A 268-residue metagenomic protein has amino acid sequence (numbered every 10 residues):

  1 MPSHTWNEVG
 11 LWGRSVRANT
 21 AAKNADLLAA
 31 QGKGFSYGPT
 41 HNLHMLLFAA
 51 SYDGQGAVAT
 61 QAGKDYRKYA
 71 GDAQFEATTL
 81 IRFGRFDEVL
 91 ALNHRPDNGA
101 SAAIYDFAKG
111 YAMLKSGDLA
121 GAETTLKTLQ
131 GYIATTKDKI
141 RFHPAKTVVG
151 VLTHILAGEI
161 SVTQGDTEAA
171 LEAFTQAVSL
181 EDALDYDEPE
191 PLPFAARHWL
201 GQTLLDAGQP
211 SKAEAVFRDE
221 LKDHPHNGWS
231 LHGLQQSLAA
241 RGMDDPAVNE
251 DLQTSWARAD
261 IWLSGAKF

Functional and structural regions predicted by a protein language model:
M1, M45, F75, I104 (+5 more regions): "A position-specific structural signal for the A-helix of alpha-solenoid helical repeats
N7, W12-A25, S51, A57 (+7 more regions): TPR/TPR-like (Sel1-like) alpha-helical repeat modules
K23-K33, G63-A70, L92-S101, Q130-A145 (+3 more regions): Solenoid-like repeat scaffolds
S36-T40, A70, A103, P144-V151 (+2 more regions): Start-of-helix signal in alpha-solenoid helical-repeat scaffolds, especially tetratricopeptide repeats
